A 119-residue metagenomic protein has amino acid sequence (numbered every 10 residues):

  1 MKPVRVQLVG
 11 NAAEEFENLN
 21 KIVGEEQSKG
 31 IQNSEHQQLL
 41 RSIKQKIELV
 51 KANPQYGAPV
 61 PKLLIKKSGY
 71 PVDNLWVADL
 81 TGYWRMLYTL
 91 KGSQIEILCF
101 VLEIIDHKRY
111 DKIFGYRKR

Functional and structural regions predicted by a protein language model:
M1-E48: Arg/Lys-rich, positively charged N-terminal/basic patches that mediate binding to nucleic acids
M1-R5, G24-N33, S68-R119: Enriched for short, Lys/Arg-rich terminal
G10, P54-A58, I105: Glycine-centered flexibility motif
E17, Q55, G92-S93: Charged/polar positions within long, soluble alpha-helices
E48-A78: A short, surface-exposed loop/turn module that caps and links secondary-structure elements
